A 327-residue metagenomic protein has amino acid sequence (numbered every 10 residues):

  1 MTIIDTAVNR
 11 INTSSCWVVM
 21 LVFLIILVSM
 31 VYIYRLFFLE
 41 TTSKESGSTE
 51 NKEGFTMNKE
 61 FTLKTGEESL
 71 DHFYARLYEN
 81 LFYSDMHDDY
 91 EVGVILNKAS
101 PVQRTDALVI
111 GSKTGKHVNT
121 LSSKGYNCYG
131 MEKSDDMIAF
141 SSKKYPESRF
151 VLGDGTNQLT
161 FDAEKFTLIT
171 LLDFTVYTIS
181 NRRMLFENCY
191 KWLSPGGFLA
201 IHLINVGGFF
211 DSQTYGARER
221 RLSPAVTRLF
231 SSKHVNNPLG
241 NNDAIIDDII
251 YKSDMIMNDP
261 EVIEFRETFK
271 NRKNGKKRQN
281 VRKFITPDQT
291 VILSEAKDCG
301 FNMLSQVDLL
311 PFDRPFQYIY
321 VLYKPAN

Functional and structural regions predicted by a protein language model:
M1-I11: Short, low-complexity, Lys/Arg-enriched N-terminal segments of secretory-pathway carbohydrate enzymes
F23, V31-Q103: Conserved class I S-adenosyl-L-methionine
L108-V109, K113-Q158: Class I SAM-dependent methyltransferase SAM/SAH-binding core
L159-I169: A short acidic, Gly/Pro-enriched loop at the edge of an enzyme's catalytic core that lines a small-molecule cofactor
T167-N181: A short SAM/SAH-binding and catalytic strip from SAM-dependent methyltransferases
R183-F198: A short glycine-rich, Lys/Arg-flanked "PGG" loop and its adjoining helix->strand segment in the class I
L203-V291: SAM-dependent methyltransferase
K283-N327: C-terminal lobe and adjacent flexible extensions of AdoMet/dcAdoMet transferase-like proteins
